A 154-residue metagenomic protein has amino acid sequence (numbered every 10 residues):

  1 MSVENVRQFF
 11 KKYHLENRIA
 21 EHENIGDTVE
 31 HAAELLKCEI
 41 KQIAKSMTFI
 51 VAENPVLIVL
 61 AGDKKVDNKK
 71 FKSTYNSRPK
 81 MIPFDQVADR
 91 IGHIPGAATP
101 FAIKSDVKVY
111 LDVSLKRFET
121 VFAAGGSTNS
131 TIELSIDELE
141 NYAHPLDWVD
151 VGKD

Functional and structural regions predicted by a protein language model:
M1-D154: Extended, low-hydrophobicity, polar/charged segments
